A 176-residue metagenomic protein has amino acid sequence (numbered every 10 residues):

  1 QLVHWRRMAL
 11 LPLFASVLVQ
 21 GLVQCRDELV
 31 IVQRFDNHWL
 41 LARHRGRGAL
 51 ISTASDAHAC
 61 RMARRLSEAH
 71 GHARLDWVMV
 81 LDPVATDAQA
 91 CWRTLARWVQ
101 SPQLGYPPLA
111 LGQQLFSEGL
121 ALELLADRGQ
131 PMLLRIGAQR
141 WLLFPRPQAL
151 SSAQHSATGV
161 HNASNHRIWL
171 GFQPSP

Functional and structural regions predicted by a protein language model:
Q1-P176: Non-globular, low-confidence helical/coil segments that flank catalytic cores
